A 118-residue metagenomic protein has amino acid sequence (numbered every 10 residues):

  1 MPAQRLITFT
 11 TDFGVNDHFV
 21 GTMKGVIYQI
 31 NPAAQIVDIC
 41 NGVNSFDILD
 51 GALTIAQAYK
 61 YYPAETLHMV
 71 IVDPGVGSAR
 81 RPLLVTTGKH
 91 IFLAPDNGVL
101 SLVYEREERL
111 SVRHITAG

Functional and structural regions predicted by a protein language model:
Q4-L6, I30-P32, I36, F46-L53 (+2 more regions): Active-site histidine-anchored catalytic micro-motif
Q4-S45: N-terminal glycine-rich anion-binding loop in soluble enzyme alpha/beta folds
A58: Short HxH-centered metal-ligating active-site micro-motif
